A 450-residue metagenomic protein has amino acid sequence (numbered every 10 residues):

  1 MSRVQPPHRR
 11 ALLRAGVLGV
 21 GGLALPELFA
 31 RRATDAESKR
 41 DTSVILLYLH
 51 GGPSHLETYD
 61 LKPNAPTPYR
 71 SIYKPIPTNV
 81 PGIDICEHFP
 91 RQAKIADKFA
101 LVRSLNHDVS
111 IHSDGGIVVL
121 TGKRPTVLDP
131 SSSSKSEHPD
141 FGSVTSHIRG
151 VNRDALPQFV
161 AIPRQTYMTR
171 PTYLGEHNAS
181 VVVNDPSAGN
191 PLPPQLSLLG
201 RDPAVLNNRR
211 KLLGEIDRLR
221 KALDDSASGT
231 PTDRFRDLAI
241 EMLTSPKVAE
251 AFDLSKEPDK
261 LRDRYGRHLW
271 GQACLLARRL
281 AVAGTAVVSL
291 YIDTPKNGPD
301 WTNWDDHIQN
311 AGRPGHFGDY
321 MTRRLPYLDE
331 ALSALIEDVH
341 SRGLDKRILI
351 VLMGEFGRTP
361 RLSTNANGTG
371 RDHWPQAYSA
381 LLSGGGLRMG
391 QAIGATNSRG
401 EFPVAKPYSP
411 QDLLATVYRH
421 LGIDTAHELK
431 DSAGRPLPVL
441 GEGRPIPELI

Functional and structural regions predicted by a protein language model:
M1-I450: Ligand-binding pockets and gating/stacking loops
